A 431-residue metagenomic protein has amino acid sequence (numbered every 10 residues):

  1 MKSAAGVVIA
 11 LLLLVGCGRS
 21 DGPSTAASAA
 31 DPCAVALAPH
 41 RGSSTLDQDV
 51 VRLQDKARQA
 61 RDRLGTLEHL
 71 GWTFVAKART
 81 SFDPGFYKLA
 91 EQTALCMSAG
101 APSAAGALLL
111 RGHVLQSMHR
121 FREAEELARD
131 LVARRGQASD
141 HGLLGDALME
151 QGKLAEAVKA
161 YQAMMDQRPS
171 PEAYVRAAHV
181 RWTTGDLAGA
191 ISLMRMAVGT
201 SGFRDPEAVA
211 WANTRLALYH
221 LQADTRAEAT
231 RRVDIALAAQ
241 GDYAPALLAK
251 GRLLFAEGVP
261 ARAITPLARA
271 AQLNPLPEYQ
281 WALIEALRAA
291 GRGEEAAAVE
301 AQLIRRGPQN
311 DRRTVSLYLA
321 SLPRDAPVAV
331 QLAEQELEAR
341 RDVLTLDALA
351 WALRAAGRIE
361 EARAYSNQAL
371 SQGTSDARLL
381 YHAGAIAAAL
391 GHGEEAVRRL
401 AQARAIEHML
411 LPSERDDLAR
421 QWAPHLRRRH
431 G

Functional and structural regions predicted by a protein language model:
C17-G106, E126, H408, D416-G431: N-terminal leader/linker segments that initiate helical-solenoid repeat arrays
L46, T80, Y87, F121 (+8 more regions): TPR-repeat structural position
R61, G65-E68, P102, R135 (+7 more regions): Residue signature of alpha-solenoid helical repeat architecture, marking inter-repeat boundaries and helix-start
H69, L110, L143-L144, R176 (+5 more regions): Canonical tetratricopeptide repeat
W72, R79, H113, D146 (+7 more regions): Residue-level recognition of tetratricopeptide repeat
K77, S81-P84, M118, Q151 (+7 more regions): Structural motif corresponding to the intra-repeat A-B loop/turn of tetratricopeptide repeats
